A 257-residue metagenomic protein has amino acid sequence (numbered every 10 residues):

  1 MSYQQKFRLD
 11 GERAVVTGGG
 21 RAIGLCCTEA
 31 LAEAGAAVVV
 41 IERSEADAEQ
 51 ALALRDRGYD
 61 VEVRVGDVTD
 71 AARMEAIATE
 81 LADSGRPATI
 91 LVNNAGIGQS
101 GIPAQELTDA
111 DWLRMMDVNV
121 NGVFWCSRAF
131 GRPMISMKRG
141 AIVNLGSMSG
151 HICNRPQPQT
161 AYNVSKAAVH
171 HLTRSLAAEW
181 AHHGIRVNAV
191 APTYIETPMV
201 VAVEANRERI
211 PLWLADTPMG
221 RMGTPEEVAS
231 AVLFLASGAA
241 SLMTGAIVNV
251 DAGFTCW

Functional and structural regions predicted by a protein language model:
S2-K6, G101, V232-L233, T244-W257: Short C-terminal tail/terminal secondary-structure segment of NAD(P)H-dependent dehydrogenase/reductase domains
R13, G20-R21: Conserved glycine-rich cofactor-binding loop
A36-E49: Conserved glycine-rich Rossmann-like NAD(P)H-binding loop of the short-chain dehydrogenase/reductase
I102-A104, D111-R114, I142, W213: Substrate-binding pocket helix/loop in short-chain dehydrogenase/reductase
S127, S165, T173: Active-site helix of classical SDR
R132, A178-H182, S241: Alpha-helical segment proximal to the catalytic Tyr-Lys
S147: Residue(s) in the substrate-gating loop at a strand-loop-helix junction that position the organic substrate next
